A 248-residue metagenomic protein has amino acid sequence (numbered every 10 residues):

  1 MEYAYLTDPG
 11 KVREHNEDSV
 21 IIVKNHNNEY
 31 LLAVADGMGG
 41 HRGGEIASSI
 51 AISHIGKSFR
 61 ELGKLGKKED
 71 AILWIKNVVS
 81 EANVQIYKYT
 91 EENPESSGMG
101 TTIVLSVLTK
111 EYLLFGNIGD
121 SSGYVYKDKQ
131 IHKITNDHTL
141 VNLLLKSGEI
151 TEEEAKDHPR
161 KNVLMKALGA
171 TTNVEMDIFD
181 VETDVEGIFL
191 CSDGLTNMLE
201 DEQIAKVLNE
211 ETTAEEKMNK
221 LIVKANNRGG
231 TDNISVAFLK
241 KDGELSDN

Functional and structural regions predicted by a protein language model:
M1-N248: PP2C/PPM-type serine/threonine phosphatase catalytic domain
